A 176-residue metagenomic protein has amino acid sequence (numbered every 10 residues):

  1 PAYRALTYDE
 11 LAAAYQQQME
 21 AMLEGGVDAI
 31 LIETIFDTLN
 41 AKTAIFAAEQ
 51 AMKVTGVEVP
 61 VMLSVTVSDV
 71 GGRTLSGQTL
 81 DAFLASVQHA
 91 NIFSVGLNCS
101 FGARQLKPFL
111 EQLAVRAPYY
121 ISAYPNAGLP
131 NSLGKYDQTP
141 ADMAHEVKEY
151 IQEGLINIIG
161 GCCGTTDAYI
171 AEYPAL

Functional and structural regions predicted by a protein language model:
P1-L176: Domain-level signal for soluble alpha/beta catalytic cores
